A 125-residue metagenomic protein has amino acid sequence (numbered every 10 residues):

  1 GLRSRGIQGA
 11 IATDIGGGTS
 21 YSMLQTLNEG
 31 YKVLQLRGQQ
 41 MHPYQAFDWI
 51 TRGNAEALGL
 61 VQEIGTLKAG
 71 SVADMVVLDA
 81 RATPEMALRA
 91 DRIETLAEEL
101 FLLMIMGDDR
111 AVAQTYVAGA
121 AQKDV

Functional and structural regions predicted by a protein language model:
G1-A87: His/Asp/Glu-enriched, well-ordered alpha-helical/loop segment that forms or immediately abuts the divalent-metal
G38-Q39, K123-V125: Generic structural signal for short, solvent-exposed loop/turn connectors between secondary structure elements
V72-D124: C-terminal cap of metal-dependent C-N hydrolases
